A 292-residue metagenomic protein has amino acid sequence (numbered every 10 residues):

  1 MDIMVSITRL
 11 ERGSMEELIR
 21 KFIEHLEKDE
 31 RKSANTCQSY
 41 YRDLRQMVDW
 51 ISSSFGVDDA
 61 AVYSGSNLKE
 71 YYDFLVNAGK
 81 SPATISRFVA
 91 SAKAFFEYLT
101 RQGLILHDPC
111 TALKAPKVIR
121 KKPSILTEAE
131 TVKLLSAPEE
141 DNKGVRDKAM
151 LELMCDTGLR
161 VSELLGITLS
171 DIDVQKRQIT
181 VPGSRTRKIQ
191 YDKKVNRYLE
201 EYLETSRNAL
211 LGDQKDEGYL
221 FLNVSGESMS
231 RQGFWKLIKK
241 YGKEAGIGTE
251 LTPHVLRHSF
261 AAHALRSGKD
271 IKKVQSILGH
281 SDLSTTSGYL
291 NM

Functional and structural regions predicted by a protein language model:
D2-M292: Conserved catalytic core of the tyrosine transesterase superfamily
